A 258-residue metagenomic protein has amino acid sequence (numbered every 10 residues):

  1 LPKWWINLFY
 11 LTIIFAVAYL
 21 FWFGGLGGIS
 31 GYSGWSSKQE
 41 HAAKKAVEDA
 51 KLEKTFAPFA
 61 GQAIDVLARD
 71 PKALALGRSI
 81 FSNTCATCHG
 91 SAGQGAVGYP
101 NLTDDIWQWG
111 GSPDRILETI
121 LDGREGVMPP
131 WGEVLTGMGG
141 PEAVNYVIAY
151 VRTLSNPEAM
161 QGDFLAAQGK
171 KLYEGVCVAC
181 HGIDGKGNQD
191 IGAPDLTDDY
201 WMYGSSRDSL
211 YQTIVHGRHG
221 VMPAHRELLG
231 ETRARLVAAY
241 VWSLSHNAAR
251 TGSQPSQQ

Functional and structural regions predicted by a protein language model:
L1-A68, W109-R115, T119, P129-R152 (+1 more regions): Periplasmic c-type cytochrome electron-transfer domains
W35-H41, R250-Q258: Extracytoplasmic/periplasmic copper-protein system
P58-A60, L74-A75, P100-N101, A193-D195: N-terminal start-of-chain detector that recognizes signal peptides and the immediate post-cleavage beginning
R69-Q94, D104, Q108, L117-D122 (+6 more regions): Sequence/structural segment immediately N-terminal to covalent heme-attachment motifs in c-type and related
V97, T103-N156, D184, N188-H246: Extracytoplasmic electron-transfer domains, predominantly the class I c-type cytochrome c fold
